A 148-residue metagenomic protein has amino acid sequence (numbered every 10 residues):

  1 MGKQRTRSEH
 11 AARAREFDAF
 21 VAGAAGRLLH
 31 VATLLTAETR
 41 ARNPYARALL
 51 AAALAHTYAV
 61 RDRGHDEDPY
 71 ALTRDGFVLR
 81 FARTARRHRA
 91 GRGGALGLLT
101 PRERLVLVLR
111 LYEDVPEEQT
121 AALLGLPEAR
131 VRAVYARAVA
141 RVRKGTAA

Functional and structural regions predicted by a protein language model:
G2-T33, R104: A short, charge-rich alpha-helical start-of-domain segment used by transcription regulators
T6, H88-L99, A122, P127 (+1 more regions): Short amphipathic alpha-helical boundary/capping segments
R13, A24, R86-G91, A95 (+2 more regions): N-terminal positioning helix adjacent to the helix-turn-helix/winged-helix DNA-binding module
V21-A25, L29, R40-R63, T73: Conserved RNAP core-binding helix
A59-G91: Arg/Lys-rich amphipathic alpha helix in sigma70-family domain 2
L99-Q119: Short amphipathic alpha helix immediately N-terminal
L124-A148: DNA-recognition helix of helix-turn-helix
